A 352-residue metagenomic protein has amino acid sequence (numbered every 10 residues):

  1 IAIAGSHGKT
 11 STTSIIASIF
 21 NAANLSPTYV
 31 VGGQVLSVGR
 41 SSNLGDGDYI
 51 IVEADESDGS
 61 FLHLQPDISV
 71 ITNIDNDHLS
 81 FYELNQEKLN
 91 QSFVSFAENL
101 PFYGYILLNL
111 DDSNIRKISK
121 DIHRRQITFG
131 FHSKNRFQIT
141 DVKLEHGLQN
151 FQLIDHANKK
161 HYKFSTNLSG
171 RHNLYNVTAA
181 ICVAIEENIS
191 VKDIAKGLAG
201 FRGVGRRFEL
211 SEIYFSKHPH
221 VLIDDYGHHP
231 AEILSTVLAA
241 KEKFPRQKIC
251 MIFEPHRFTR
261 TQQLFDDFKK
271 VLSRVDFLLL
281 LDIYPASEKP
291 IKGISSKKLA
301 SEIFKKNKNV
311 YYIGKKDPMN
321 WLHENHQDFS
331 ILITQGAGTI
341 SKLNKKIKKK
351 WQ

Functional and structural regions predicted by a protein language model:
I1-L110, N114-R124, K160, T178 (+3 more regions): Phosphate-binding loop of NTP-binding sites
I3, P318-K348: A glycine-rich beta-strand to alpha-helix segment that forms a phosphate/ribose-binding loop at ligand/cofactor sites
G8, E56-G59, D75-D77, D112-S113 (+4 more regions): Short glycine-rich anion-binding loops that position phosphate/pyrophosphate groups of nucleotides and phosphorylated
V30-G33, H123-E145, S165-R171, D193-G200 (+2 more regions): Beta-strand->loop->alpha-helix junctions that form or flank phosphate-binding loops in nucleotide-handling enzymes
I68, E145-G147, A157-F277: Nucleotide phosphate-binding/pyrophosphate-handling subdomain across enzymes that bind or process nucleotide phosphates
F96, L100-G104, R124-R125, S235-F244 (+1 more regions): P-loop/Walker A phosphate-binding loop and immediately adjacent motor/lid segment at beta-alpha junctions
I106-L110, C250-F253, V275-P285: Short internal beta-strands
P219-V221, K269-F329: C-terminal helical cap/extension that packs against the catalytic core of soluble nucleotide-cofactor enzymes
